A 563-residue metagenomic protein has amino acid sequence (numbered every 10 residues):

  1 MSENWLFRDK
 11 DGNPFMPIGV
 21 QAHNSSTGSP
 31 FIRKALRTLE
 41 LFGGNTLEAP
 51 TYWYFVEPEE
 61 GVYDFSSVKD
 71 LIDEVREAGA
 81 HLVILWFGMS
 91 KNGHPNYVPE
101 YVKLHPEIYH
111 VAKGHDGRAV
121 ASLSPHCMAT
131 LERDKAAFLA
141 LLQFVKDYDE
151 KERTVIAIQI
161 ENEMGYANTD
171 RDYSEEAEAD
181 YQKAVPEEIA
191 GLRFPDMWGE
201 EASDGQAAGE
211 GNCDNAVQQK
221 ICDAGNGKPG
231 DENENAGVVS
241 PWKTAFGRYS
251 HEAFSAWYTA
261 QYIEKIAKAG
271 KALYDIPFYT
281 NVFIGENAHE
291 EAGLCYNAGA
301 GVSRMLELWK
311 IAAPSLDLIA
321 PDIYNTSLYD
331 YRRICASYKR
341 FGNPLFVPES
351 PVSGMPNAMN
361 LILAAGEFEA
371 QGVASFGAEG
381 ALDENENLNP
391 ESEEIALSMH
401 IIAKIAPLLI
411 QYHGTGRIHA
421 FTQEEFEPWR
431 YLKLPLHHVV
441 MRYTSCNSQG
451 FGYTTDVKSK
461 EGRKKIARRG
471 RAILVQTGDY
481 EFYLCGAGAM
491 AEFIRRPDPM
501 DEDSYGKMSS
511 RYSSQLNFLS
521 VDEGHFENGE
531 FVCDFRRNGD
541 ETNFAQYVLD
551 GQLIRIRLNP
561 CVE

Functional and structural regions predicted by a protein language model:
M1-N45: N-terminal carbohydrate-binding accessory modules
P17-G28, P50-V68, D116-A136, Y148 (+4 more regions): The substrate-binding groove and active-site-proximal loops of carbohydrate-active enzymes, especially glycoside
S25-L41, Y296-A312, Y331, A358-L361: Short, acidic/polar
I32-P106, T259-L273: Aromatic-lined substrate-binding rim segments of carbohydrate-active enzymes
I108-L306: Polysaccharide-binding and catalytic clefts of secreted carbohydrate-active enzymes
K265-D275, R304-L409: Catalytic-core region of carbohydrate-active enzymes that cleave or remodel glycosidic bonds
I362-D498: Aromatic- and carboxylate-lined catalytic core of secreted/periplasmic carbohydrate-active enzymes
T455-I466, E481-E563: C-terminal beta-sandwich/jelly-roll accessory domains of carbohydrate-active enzymes
